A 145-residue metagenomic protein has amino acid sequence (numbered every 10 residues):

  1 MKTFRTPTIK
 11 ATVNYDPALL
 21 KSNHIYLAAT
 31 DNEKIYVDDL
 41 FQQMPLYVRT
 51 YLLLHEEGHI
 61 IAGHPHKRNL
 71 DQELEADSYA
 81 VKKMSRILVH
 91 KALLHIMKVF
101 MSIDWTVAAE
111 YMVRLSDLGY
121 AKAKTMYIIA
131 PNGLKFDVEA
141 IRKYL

Functional and structural regions predicted by a protein language model:
K2-E33: Catalytic zinc-binding patch centered on the HExxH motif and its immediate surroundings that defines zinc-dependent
D31, L46-G58: Short, contiguous hydrophobic alpha-helices characteristic of membrane insertion segments
Y36-Y51, K67: Short pre-active-site segment immediately N-terminal to the catalytic Zn-binding motif
F41-Q43, E56-E75, K82-V89: Catalytic Zn2+-binding segment of zinc metalloproteases
V48-T50, S78, M84, H90-L93: Extended low-polarity, hydrophobic cluster-rich segments
I87-L145: Long, well-structured alpha-helical subdomains associated with metal-dependent extracellular/ecto-lumenal hydrolases
